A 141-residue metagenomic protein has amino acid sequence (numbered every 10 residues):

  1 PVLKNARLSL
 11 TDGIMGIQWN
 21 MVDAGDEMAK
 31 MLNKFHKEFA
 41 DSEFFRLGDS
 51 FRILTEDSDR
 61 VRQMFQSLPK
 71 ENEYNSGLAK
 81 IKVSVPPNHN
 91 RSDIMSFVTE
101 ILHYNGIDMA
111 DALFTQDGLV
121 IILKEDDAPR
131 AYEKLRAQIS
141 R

Functional and structural regions predicted by a protein language model:
P1-R141: A conserved regulatory-domain signal marking ACT and ACT-like small-molecule sensing domains and adjacent regulatory
